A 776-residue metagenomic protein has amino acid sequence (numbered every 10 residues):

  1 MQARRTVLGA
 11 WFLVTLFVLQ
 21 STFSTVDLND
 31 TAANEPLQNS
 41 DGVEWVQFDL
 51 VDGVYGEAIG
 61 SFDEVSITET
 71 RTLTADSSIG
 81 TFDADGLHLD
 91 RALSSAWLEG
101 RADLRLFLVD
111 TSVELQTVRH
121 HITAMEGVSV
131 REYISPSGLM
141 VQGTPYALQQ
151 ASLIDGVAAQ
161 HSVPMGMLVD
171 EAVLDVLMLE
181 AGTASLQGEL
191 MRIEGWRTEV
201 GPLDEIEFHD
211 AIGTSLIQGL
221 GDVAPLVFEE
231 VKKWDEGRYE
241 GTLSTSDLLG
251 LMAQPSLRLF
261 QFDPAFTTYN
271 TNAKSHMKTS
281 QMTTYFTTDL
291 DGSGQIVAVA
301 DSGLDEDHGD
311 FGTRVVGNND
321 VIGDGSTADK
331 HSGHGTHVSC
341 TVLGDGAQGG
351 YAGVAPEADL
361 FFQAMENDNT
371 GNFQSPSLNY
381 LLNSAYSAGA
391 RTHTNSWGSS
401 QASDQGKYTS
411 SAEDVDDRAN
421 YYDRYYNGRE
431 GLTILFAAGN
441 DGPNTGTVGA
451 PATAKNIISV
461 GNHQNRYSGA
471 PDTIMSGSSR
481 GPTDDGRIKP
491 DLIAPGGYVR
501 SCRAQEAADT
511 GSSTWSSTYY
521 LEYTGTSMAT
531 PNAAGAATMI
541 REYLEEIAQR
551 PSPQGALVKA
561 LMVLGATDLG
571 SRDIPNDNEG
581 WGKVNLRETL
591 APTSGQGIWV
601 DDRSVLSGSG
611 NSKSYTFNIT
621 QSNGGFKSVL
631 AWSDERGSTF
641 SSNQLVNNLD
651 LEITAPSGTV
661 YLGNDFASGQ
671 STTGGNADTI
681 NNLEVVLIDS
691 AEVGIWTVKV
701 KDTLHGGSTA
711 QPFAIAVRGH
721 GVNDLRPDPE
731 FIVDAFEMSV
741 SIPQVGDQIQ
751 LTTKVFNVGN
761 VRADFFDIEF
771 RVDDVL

Functional and structural regions predicted by a protein language model:
L16, T22-R238, T242-T288, I296: Autoinhibitory N-terminal propeptides
T283-N319, D324-Q374, A388-T392, S400-K407 (+7 more regions): Subtilisin-like serine protease catalytic core
G309-F311, V316-N318, N420, H463-P471 (+1 more regions): Catalytic-core environment of secreted peptidases
M365-E366, T447-A450, G496-R572: Hydrolase catalytic cores
A494, Y520, E542-N623, N676-T679 (+2 more regions): C-terminal subdomain of the subtilisin-like protease fold in secreted/lumenal serine endopeptidases
L521, P575, E652-I715: Noncatalytic accessory or regulatory domains flanking protease catalytic cores in secreted, cell-surface, and selected
D577-N647, A714-P729, V733, M738-S739: Secreted peptidase-domain scaffold signal
V722-L776: Extracellular/luminal regions of secreted and cell-surface proteins that mediate adhesion/ECM remodeling
